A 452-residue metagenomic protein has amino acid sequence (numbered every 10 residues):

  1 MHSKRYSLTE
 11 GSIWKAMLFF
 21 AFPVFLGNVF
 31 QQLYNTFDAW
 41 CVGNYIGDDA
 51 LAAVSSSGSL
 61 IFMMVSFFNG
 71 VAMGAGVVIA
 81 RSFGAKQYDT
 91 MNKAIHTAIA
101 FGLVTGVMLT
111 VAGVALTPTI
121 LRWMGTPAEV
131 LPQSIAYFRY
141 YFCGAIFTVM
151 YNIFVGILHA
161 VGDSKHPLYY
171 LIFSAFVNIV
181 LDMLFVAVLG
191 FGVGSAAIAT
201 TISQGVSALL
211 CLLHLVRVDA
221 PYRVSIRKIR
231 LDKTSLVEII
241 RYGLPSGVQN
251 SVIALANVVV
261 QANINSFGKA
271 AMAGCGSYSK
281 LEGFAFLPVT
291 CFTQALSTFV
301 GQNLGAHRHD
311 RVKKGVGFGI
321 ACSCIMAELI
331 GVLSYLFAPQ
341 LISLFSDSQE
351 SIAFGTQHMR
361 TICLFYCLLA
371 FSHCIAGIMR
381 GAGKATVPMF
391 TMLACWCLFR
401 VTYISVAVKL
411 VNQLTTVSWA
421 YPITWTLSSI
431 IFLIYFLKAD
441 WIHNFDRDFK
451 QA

Functional and structural regions predicted by a protein language model:
M1-A21, I79-I146, V188-L244, V300-F365 (+1 more regions): Short alpha-helical transmembrane segments in multi-pass integral membrane proteins
E10, W14-L33, F37, L60-F67 (+6 more regions): Residue-level signal for short hydrophobic patches within transmembrane helices of multi-pass membrane transporters
F19-D38, Y140, Y151, S174 (+4 more regions): Transmembrane helical elements of multi-pass membrane transporters/channels
L33-L51, L121-A128, L184-F191, S251-K280 (+4 more regions): Helix-terminus/linker motif at the lipid-water interface of multi-pass membrane proteins
T36-W40, V111, I153-I157, I179-L184 (+7 more regions): Alpha-helical transmembrane segments of multipass membrane proteins
D48-S59, F138, A197, K269-F284 (+2 more regions): Small-residue hotspots at the loop-to-helix junctions and early N-terminal turns of transmembrane alpha-helices
L51-V111, T148-P167, Q261, G274-A338 (+2 more regions): Small-residue-rich hydrophobic transmembrane alpha-helices
A72, Y141-H159, P167-A175, A196-C211 (+4 more regions): Short runs within selected transmembrane alpha-helices of multi-pass transporters and secretion channels
